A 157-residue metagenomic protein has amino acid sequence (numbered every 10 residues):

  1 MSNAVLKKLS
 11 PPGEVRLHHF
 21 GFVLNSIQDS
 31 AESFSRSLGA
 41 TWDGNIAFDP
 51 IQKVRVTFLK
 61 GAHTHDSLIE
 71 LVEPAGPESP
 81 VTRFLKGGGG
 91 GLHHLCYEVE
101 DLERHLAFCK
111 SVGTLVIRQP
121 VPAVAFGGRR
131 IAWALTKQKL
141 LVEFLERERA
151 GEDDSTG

Functional and structural regions predicted by a protein language model:
M1-G13, A47-F48, T57-K60, S67-I69 (+2 more regions): Vicinal oxygen chelate
S2-Q52: Long, hydrophobic N-terminal alpha-helical segment
K8-P12, T82-G87: Short, flexible, solvent-exposed loop/turn segments with mixed acidic/basic and small polar residues
L17, L92, L141: Extracellular structured ligand-interaction cores
L24-L38, W42, A75-P80, G87-K137: Vicinal oxygen chelate
N45, R55-T57, P80-R83: Short secondary-structure capping micro-motifs at structural edges
V54, T64-D66, G87-L92: Short connector loops at helix/strand junctions that flank enzyme active sites, especially segments positioning acidic
